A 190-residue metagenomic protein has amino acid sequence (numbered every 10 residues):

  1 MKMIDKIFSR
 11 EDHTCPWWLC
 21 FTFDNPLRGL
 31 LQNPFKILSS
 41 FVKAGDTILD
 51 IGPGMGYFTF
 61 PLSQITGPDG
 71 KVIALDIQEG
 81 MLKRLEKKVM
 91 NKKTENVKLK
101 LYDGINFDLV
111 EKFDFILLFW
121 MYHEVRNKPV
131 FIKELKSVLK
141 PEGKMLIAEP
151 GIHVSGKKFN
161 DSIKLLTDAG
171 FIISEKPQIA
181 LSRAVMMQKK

Functional and structural regions predicted by a protein language model:
H13-L30: Class I SAM-dependent methyltransferase Rossmann-like catalytic core, especially the SAM/SAH-binding loop
R28-D46: Conserved alpha-helix/loop element of class I SAM-dependent methyltransferases that forms part of the SAM/SAH-binding
L49, M55-N106: Class I SAM-dependent methyltransferase SAM/SAH-binding core
I105-I116: A short acidic, Gly/Pro-enriched loop at the edge of an enzyme's catalytic core that lines a small-molecule cofactor
D114-R126: A short SAM/SAH-binding and catalytic strip from SAM-dependent methyltransferases
P129-P141: A short glycine-rich, Lys/Arg-flanked "PGG" loop and its adjoining helix->strand segment in the class I
E142-E149: Conserved beta-strand signature within the Rossmann-like core of class I S-adenosyl-L-methionine
A169, Q178-K190: Core SAM-dependent methyltransferase catalytic element
